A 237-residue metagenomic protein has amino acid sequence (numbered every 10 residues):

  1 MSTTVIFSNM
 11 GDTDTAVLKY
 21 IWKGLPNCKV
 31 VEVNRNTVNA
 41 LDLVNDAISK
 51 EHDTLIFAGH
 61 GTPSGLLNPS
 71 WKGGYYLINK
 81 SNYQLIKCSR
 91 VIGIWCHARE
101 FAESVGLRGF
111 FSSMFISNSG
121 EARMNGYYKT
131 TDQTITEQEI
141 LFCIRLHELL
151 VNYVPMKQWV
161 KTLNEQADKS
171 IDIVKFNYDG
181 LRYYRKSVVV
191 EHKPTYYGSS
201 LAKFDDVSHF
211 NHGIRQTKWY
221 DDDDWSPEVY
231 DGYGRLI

Functional and structural regions predicted by a protein language model:
M1-A58, I92-I94, A98, D221 (+1 more regions): A domain-level signal for caspase-like cysteine endopeptidase catalytic cores and their zymogen-processing architecture
T15-K19, L43, G65-W71, A102-G106 (+1 more regions): A short acidic (Asp/Glu
G24-P26, H52, G74-Y76, F110-S113 (+1 more regions): Short, low-complexity, polar/charged sequence segments that are solvent-exposed and flexible
C28, Q84-L85, F101-A102: Secondary-structure boundary elements
N36-L41, G73-S81, E148, N152-W159: General structural signal for secondary-structure boundaries
G61-K87: A short, glycine/acidic-enriched catalytic loop
R90-I92, A98-L236: Active-site-proximal C-terminal subdomain of hydrolase catalytic domains
